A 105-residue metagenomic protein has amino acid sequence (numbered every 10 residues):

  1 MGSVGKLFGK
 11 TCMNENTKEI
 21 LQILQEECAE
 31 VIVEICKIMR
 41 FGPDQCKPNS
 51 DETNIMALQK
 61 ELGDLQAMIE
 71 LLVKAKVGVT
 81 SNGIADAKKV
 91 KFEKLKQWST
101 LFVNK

Functional and structural regions predicted by a protein language model:
M1-L62, Q66-K105: Flexible "arm" and connector segments at domain edges
